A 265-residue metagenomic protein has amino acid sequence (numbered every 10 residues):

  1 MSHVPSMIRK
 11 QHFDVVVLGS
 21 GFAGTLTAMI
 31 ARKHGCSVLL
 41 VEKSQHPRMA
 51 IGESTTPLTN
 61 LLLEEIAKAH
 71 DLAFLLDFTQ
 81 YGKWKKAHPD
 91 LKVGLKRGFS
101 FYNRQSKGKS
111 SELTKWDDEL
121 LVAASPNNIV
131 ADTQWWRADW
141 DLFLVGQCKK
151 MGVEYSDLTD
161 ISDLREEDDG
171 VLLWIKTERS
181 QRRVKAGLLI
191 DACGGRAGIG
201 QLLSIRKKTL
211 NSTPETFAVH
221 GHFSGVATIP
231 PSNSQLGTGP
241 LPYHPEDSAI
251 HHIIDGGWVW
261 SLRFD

Functional and structural regions predicted by a protein language model:
M7-A23, L39: Beta1/beta-strand and adjacent pyrophosphate-binding region of the FAD-binding site in flavoprotein oxidoreductases
V16, R32-E53: Glycine-rich FAD pyrophosphate-binding loop
A23, H46, R196: Conserved Rossmann-like nucleotide-cofactor binding loop
T27-C36, L62: A short, Lys/Arg-enriched amphipathic alpha-helix followed by its capping loop at the start of a domain
R48-S110: N-terminal FAD cofactor-binding segment of flavoenzymes
H88-D139, G146: Flavin (FAD/FMN) cofactor-binding and adjacent substrate-gating region of FAD-dependent oxidoreductase domains
W136, F143-D265: Predominantly flavin-linked oxidoreductase catalytic cores and closely associated redox partners
